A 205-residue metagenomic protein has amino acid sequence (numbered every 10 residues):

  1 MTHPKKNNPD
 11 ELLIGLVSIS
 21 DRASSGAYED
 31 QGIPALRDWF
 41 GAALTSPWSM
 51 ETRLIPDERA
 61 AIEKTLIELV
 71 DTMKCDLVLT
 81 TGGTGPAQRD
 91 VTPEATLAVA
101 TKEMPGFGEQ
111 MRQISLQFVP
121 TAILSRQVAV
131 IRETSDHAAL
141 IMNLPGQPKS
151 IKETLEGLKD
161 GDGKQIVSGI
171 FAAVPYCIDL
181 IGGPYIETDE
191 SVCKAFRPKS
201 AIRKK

Functional and structural regions predicted by a protein language model:
M1-K205: Non-catalytic beta/alpha edge segments that cap or flank active sites
